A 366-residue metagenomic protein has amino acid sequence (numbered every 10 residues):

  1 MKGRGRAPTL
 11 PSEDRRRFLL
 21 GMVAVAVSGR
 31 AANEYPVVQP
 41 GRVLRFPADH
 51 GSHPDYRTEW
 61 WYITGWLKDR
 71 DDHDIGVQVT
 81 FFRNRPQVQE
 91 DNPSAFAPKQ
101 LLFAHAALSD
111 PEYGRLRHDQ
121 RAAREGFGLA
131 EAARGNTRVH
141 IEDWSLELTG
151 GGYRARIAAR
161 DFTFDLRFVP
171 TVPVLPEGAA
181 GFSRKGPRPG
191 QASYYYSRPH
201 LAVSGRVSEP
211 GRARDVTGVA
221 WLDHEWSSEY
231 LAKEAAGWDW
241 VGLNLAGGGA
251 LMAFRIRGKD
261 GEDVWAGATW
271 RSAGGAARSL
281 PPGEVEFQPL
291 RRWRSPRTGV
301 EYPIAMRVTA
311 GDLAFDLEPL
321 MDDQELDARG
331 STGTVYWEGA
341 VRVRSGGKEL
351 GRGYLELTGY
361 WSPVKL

Functional and structural regions predicted by a protein language model:
K2-V25: N-terminal secretory signal peptides and thylakoid transit peptides that target proteins across membranes
G3-G5, A32-L366: Structured soluble/peripheral alpha/beta segments that form catalytic or ligand/cofactor-binding pockets
